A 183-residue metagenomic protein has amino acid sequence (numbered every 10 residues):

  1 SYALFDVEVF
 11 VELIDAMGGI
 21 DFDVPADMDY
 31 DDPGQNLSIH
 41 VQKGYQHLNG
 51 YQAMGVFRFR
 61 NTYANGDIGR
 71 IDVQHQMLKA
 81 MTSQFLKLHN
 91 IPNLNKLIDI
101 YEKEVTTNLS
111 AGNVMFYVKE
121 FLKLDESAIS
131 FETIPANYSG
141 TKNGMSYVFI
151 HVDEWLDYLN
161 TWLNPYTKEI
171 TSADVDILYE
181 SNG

Functional and structural regions predicted by a protein language model:
S1, F5-D6, I20-D23: Extracytoplasmic/periplasmic mature domains of Sec-exported, cell-envelope-associated bacterial proteins
S1-L4, G55-V56, S130-T133: Structural recognition of the beta-strand scaffold that forms the well-ordered cores of secreted hydrolase catalytic
A3-D6, Y45-N49, G66-Q74, L86-N93 (+3 more regions): Extracytoplasmic/periplasmic, Sec-exported soluble proteins
D6, A26, P135-Y138: A general secondary-structure junction signal
V9-F10, Y117: Short, hydrophobic/aromatic alpha-helical segments in well-folded domains
V11-K96, I100: Flexible, polar/acidic helix-loop-strand segments at domain edges
S38-N65, K103, L109-L122, V152-T161: Short alpha-helical interface patches
T106-G183: C-terminal solvent-exposed extensions
